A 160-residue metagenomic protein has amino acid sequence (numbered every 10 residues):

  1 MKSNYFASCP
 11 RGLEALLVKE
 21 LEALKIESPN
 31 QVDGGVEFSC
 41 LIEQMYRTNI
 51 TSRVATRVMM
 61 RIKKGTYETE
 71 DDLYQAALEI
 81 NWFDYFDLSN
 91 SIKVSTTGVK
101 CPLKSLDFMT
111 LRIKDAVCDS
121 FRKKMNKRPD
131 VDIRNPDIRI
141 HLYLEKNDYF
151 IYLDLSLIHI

Functional and structural regions predicted by a protein language model:
M1, E145-N147: Short flexible coil/turn linkers enriched for glycine and charged/polar residues that connect secondary-structure
K2-P136: Non-catalytic nucleic-acid substrate-recognition regions in nucleic-acid-modifying enzymes
R139: A Lys/Arg-rich helix-loop hairpin that forms a DNA/phosphate-binding surface
I151-L153: Short beta-strand motif preference
I158-I160: Conserved small/polar residues in nucleotide/adenosyl-binding loops
